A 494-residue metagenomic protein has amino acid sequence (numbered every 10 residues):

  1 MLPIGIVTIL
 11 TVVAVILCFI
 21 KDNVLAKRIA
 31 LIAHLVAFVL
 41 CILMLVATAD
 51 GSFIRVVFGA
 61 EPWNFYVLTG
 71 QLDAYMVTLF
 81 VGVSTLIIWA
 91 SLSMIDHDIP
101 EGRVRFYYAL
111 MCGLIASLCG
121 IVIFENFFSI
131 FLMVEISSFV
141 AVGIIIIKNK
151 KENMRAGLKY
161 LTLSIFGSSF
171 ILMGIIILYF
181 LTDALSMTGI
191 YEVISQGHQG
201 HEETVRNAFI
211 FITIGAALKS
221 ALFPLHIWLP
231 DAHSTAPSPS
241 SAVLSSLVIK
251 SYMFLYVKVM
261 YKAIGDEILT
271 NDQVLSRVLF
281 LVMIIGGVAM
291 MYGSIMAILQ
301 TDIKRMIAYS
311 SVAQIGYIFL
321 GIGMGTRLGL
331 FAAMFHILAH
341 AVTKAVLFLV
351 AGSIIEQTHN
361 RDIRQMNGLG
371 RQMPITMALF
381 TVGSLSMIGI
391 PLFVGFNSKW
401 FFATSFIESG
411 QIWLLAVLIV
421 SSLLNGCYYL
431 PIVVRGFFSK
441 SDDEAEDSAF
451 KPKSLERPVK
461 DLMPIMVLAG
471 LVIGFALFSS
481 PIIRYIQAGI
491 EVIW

Functional and structural regions predicted by a protein language model:
M1-G5, V12-A109, E192, Q487-I493: Transmembrane helix-loop-helix hairpins at membrane boundaries of multipass inner-membrane proteins
M1-I9, Q71-G82, F127-V140, V205-L218 (+2 more regions): Structural signature of hydrophobic alpha-helical transmembrane segments
A14-A26, L86-I99, G143-E152, A156 (+3 more regions): C-terminal ends of transmembrane helices
A14-F19, I42, A116-G120, G143-I144 (+6 more regions): Alpha-helical transmembrane segments of multipass membrane proteins
K27-I29, A156-K159, A236-S246, R361-M377 (+1 more regions): Membrane-interface alpha-helices at helix entry/exit sites of multi-pass transporters
A49-N64, I136, S169-H226, D231-A232 (+5 more regions): Juxtamembrane/interfacial segments at transmembrane-helix boundaries in multi-pass membrane proteins
F106-G113, S117-T204, S238, A297-Y309 (+1 more regions): Alpha-helical multi-pass transmembrane bundles of energy-transducing inner-membrane proteins
F223, K344-V350, S409, W413-K453: Predominantly late transmembrane helices and immediately cytosolic-facing juxtamembrane segments
